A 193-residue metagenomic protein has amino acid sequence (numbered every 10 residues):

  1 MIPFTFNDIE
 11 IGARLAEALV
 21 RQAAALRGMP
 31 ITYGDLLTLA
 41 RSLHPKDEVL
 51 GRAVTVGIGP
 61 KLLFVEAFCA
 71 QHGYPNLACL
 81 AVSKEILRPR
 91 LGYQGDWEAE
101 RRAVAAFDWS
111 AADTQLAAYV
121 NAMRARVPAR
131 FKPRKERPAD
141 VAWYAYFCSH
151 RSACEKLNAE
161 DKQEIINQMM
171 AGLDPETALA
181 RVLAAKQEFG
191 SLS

Functional and structural regions predicted by a protein language model:
M1-L15, A24-A139, W143: Nucleic acid-binding interface residues in structured DNA/RNA-binding domains, emphasizing the DNA-engaging scaffolds
M1-L15, G172-L173, A178-S193: N-terminal intrinsically disordered, low-complexity, charged/polar
A18: Binding-site signature for planar aromatic cofactors or substrates
A99-R102, A118-N121, A125, E164-N167 (+2 more regions): Polar/charged alpha-helical tracts
F131-T177: Charged/polar low-complexity intrinsically disordered segments, enriched in acidic residues
